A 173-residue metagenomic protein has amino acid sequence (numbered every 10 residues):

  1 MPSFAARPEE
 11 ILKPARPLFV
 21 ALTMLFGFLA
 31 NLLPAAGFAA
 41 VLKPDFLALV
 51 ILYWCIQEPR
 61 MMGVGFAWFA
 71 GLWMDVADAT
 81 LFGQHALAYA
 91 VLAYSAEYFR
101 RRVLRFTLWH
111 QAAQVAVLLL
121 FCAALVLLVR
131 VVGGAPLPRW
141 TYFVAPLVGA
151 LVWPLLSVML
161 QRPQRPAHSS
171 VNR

Functional and structural regions predicted by a protein language model:
M1-R173: Terminal, non-globular segments
